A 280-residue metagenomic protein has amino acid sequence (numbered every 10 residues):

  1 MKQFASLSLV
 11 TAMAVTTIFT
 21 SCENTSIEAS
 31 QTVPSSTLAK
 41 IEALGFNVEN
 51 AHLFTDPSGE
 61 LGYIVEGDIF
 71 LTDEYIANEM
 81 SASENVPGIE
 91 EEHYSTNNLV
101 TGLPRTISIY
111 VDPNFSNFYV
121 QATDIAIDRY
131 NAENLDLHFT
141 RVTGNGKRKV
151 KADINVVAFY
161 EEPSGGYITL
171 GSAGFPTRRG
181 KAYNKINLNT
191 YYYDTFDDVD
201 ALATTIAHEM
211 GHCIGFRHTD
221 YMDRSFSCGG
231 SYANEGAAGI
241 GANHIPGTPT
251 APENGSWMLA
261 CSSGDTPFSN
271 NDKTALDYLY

Functional and structural regions predicted by a protein language model:
M1-L9: Bacterial N-terminal signal peptides that target proteins for export
I18-S21: C-terminal motif of bacterial Sec signal peptides marking the signal peptidase cleavage site
S26-F118, A238-P249: Disordered inhibitory propeptide/activation segment of secreted metzincin zinc metalloprotease zymogens, centered on
Y110-V111, T140-S164: Acidic helix-start/capping segments at beta-turn-to-alpha-helix junctions
V111, T169-D198, S256-A260, A275-Y278: Active-site scaffold of zinc-dependent metalloenzymes
N114-V142: A short alpha-helix/helix-coil micro-patch that ends at or immediately precedes a cysteine
Y119, D153-Y183: Catalytic zinc-binding patch centered on the HExxH motif and its immediate surroundings that defines zinc-dependent
V199-D200, T205-N271: The catalytic-center signature of Zn2+-dependent metalloproteases
